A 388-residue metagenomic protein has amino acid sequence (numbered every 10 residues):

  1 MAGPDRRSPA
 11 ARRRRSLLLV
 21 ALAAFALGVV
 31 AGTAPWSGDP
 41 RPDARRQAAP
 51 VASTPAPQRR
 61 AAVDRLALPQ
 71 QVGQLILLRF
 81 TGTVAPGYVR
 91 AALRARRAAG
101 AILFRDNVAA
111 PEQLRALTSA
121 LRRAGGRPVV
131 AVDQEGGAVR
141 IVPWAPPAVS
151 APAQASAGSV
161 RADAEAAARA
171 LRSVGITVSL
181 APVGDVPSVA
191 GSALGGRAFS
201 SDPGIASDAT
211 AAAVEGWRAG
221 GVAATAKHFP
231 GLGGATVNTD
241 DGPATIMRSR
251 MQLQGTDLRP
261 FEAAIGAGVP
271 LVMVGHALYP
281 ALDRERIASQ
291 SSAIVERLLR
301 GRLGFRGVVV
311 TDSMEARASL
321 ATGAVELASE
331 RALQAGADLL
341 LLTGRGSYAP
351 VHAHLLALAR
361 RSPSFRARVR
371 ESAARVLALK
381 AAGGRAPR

Functional and structural regions predicted by a protein language model:
A2-I141: N-terminal hydrophobic targeting/anchoring segments and the immediately downstream early-domain regions of hydrolases
L17-A34, D133, V183-D185, K227 (+3 more regions): Hydrophobic alpha-helical membrane segments, chiefly transmembrane helices and signal peptide h-regions, characterized
A67, A109-L121, G204-S364: Second-shell residues forming the walls of enzyme active-site clefts
G73-F80, A99-L103, P128-Q134, V178-P182 (+5 more regions): Hydrophobic faces of well-ordered beta-strands that scaffold small-molecule active sites in alpha/beta enzyme cores
L75-A85, V149-A162, G242-G255, E315-T322: Active-site mouth loops of central-metabolism enzymes
G82-R94, S159-A170, Q254-F261, G323-R331: Short, acidic/polar
V149-T177, A181-A219: A substrate-binding/cap region within the structured catalytic cores of diverse enzymes
R361-R388: Mid-to-C-terminal alpha-helical segments outside catalytic/metal-binding sites
